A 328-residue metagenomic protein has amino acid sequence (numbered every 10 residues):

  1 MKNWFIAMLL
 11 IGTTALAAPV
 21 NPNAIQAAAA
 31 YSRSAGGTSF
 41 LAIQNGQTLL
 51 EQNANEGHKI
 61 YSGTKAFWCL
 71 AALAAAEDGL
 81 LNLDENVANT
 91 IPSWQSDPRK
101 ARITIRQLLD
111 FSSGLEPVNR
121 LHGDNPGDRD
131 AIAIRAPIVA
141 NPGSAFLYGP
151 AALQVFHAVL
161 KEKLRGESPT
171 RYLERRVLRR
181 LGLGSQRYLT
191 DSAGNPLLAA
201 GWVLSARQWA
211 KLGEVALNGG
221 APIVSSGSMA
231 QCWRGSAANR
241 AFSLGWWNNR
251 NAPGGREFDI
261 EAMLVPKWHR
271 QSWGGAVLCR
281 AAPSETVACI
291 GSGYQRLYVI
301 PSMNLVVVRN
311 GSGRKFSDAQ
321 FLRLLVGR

Functional and structural regions predicted by a protein language model:
L9-A17: Hydrophobic h-region of N-terminal signal peptides that target proteins for export in Gram-negative bacteria
Q26-N55, L297-I300, N304-V308: A short, well-structured edge-of-sheet supersecondary motif
F40-A42, Q47, A88, V118-P142 (+2 more regions): Short, charged, amphipathic alpha-helices and their helix-cap/turn boundaries
G46, K59-D84, L108, F156-L160 (+1 more regions): Active-site SXXK
E77-L115, R135, L164-A200, A221: Active-site helix/loop module of the DD-peptidase/beta-lactamase fold, centered on the serine-lysine SxxK catalytic
W94-G123, R135-S144, G149-Q154, L204-R207: Conserved catalytic neighborhood of penicillin-recognizing serine enzymes
F146, R165, R171, Q186-P301 (+1 more regions): Penicillin-binding protein/beta-lactamase superfamily catalytic region
P301-S302, V306-R328: C-terminal/domain-terminus segments
